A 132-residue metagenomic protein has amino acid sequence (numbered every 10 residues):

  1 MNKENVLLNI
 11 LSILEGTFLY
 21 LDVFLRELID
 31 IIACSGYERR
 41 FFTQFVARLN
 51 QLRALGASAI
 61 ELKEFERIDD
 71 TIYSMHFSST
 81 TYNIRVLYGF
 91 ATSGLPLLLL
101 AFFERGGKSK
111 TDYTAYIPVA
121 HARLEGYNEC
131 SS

Functional and structural regions predicted by a protein language model:
M1-N83, T92-P96, F103-S132: Basic, Lys/Arg-enriched alpha-helical interface segments
